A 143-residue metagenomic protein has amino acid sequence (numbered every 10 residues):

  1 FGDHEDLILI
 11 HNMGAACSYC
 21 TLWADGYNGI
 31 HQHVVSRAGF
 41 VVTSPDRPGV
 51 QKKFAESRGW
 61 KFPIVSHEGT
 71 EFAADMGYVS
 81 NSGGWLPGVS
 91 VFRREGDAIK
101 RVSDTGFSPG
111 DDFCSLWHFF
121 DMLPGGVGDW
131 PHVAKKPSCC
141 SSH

Functional and structural regions predicted by a protein language model:
F1-L7, N12-R37, K53-E56, P63 (+1 more regions): Non-globular targeting/processing and membrane-anchoring segments
F40-P45: Short internal beta-strands
D46, E68-T70: Short, solvent-exposed coil/turn elements at secondary-structure transition points
P48-K52: Short, charged/polar "capping" segments at the starts of alpha-helices and the immediately preceding loops
